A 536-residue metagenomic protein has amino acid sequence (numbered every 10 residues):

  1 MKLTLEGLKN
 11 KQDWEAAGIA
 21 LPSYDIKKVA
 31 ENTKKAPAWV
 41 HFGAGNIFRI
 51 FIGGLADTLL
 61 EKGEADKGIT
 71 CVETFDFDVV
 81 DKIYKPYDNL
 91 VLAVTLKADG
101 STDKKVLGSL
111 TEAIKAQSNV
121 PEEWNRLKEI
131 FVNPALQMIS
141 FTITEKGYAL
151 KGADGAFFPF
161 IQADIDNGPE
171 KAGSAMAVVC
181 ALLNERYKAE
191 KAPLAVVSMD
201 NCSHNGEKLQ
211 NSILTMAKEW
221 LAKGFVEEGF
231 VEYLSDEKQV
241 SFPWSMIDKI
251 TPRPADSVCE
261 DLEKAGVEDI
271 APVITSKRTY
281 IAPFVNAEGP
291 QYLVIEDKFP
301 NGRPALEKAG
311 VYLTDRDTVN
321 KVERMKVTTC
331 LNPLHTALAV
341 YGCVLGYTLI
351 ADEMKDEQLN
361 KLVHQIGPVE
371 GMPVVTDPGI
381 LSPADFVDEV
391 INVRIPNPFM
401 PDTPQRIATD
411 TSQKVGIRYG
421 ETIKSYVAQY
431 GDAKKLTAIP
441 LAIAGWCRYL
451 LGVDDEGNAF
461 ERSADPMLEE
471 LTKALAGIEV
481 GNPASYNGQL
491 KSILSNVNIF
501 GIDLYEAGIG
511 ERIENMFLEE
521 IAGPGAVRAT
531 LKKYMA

Functional and structural regions predicted by a protein language model:
M1-F42, N46-A536: Substrate/ligand-engaging "lid" and interaction regions
